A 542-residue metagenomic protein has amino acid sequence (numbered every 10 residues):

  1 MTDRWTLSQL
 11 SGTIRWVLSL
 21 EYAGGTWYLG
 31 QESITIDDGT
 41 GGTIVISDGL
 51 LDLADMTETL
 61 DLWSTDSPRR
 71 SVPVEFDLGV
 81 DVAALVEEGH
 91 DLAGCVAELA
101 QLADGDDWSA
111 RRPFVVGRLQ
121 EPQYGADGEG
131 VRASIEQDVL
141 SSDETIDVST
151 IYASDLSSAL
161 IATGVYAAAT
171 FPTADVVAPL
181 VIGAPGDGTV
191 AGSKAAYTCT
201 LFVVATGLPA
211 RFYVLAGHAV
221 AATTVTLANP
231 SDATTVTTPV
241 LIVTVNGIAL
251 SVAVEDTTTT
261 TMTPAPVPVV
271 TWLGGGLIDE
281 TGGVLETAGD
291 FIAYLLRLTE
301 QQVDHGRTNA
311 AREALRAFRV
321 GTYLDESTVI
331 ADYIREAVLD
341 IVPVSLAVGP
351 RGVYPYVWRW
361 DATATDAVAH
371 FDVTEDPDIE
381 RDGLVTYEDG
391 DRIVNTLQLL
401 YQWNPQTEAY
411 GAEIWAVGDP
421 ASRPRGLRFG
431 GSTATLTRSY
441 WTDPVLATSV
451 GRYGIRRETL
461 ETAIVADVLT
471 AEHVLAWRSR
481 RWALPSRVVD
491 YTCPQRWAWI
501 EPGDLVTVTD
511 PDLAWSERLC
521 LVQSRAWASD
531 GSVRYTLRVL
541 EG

Functional and structural regions predicted by a protein language model:
M1-R111, Q123-A133, D138-A221, W272 (+1 more regions): C-terminal extracytoplasmic interaction modules
G217-S231: Solvent-exposed beta-hairpin/edge-strand motifs
A228-Q302: Surface-exposed interaction regions enriched in Ser/Thr/Asp/Glu that occur as long low-complexity tracts or repetitive
